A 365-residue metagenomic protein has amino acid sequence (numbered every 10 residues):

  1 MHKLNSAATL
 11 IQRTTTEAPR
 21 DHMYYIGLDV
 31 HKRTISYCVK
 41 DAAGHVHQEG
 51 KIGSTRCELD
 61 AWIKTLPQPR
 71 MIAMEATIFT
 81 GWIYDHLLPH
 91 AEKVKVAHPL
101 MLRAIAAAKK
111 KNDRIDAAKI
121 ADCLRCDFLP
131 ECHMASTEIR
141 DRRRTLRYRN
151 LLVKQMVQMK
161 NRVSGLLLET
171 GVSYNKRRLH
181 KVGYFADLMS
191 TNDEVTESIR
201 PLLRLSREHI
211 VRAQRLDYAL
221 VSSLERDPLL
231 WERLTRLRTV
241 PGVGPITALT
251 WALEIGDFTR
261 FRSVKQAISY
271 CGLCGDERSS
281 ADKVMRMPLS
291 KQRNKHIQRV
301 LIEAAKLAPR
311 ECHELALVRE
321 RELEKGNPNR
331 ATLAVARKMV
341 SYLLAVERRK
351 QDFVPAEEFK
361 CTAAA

Functional and structural regions predicted by a protein language model:
M1-A365: A detector of single, family-specific signature residues that are central to catalytic or substrate-handling motifs
